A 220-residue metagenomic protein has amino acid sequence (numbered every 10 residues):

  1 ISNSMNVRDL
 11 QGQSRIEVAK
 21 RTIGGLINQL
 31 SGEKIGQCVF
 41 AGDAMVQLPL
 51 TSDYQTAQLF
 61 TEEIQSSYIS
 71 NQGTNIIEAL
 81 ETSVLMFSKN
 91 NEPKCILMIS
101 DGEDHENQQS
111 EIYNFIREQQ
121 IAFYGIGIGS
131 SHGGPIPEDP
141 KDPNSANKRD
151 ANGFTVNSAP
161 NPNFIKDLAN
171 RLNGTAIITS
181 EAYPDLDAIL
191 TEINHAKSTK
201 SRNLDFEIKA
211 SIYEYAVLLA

Functional and structural regions predicted by a protein language model:
I1, D101-G102: Active-site metal-binding loops of divalent metal-dependent hydrolases
I1-N91: Membrane-embedded segments
M5-N6, V46-L48, H105-Q109, G133-I136 (+1 more regions): Extracytoplasmic/secreted cell-surface and envelope-processing proteins
Q37-V39, M98, G125-G127: Structural beta-sheet core signal
D53-T56, K141-N144, N194-K197: Short, hinge-like loop/turn segments at secondary-structure boundaries
S70-N71, C95, E103-D167, R171: VWA/integrin I-like adhesion module and closely mimicked acidic/polar interface patches used
I165-A196: Extended, hydrophilic extramembrane loops/domains of integral membrane proteins
H195-A220: C-terminal signal-anchor/stop-transfer transmembrane helix together with its immediate cytosolic, Lys/Arg-enriched
